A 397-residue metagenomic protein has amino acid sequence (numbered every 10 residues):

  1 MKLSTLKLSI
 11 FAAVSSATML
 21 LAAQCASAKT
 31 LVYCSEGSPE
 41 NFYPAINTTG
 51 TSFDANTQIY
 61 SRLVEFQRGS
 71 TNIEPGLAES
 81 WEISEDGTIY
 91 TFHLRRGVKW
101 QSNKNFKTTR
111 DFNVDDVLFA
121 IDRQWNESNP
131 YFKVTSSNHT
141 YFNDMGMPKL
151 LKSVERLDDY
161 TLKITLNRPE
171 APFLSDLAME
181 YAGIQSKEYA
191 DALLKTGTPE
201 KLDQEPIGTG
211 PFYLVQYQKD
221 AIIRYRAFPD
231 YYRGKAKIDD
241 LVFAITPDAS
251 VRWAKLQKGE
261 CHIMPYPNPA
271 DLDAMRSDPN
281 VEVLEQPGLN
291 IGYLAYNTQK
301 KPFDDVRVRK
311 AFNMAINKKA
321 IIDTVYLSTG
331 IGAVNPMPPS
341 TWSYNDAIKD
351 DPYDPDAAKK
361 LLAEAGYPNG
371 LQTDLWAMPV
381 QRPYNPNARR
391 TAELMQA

Functional and structural regions predicted by a protein language model:
K29, D273-E285: Ligand-binding "clamshell"
K29-G37, E79, I89-F92, V117-A120 (+5 more regions): Short, well-ordered beta-strand elements
C34-D86, D122, N129, I207-T209: N-terminal lobe/hinge region of extracytoplasmic solute-binding protein
E79-Y131, K163, K255, P302: Aromatic- and charge-enriched surface segment that lines or borders ligand/interaction sites
H93, W125-A190: Surface-exposed binding/hinge segments that line and control ligand-binding clefts or catalytic entry sites
D176-L177, Q299, F303-T341, P386-N387: Periplasmic-binding protein-like
G197-D203, F228-A274, P302, A392 (+1 more regions): Ligand-site clamp/hinge motif
F212, G332-E364, P379-R390: Structural transition elements
